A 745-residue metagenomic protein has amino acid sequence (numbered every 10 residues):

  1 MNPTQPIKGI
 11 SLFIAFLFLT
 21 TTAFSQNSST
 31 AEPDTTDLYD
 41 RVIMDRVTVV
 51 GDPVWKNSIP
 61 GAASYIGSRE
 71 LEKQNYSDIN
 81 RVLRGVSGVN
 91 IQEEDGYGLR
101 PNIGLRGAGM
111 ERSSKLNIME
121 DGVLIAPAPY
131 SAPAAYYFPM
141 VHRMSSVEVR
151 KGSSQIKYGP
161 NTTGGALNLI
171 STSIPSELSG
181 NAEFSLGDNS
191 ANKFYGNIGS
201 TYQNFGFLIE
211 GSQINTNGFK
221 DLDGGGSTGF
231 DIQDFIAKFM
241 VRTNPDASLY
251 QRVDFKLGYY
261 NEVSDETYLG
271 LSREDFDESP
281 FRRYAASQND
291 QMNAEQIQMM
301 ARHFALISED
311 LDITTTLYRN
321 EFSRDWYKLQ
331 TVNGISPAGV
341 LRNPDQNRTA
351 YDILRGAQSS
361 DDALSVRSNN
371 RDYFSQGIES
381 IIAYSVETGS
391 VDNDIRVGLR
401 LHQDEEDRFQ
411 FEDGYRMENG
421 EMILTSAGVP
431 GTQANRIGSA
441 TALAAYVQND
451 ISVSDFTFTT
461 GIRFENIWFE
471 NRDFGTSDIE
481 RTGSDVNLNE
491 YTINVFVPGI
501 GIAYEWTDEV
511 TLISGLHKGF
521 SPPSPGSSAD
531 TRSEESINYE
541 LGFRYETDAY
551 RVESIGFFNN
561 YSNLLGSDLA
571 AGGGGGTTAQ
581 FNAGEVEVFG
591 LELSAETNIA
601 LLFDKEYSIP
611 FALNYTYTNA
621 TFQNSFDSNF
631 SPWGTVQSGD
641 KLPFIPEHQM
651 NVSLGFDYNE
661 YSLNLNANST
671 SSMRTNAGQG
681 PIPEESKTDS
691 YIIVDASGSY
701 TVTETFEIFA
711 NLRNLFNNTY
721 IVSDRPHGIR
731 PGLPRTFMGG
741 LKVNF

Functional and structural regions predicted by a protein language model:
N27-E72, N80, L306, I555: Short, acidic, small-residue-rich periplasmic hinge/interaction motif at the N-terminus of Gram-negative outer-membrane
V123-K151: Short acidic/polar hinge/loop motifs at secondary-structure boundaries that mediate gating or recognition
L186-N215, G224-T267, A294-E295, A301-I307 (+1 more regions): Transmembrane beta-barrel wall of Gram-negative outer-membrane proteins
D246-D254, A294-T476: Face-selective signature of the C-terminal outer-membrane beta-barrel domain
D312-Q330, E505, T511-G515, S533-N598 (+3 more regions): Membrane-embedded beta-barrel scaffold of Gram-negative outer-membrane proteins
Y373, T388, D392-R396, R400-D404 (+4 more regions): Structural signature of Gram-negative outer-membrane beta-barrels, strongest in the C-terminal barrel of TonB-dependent
S452, F558, A579-A677, E707 (+1 more regions): Gram-negative outer-membrane beta-barrel transporters
S562, A600, S608-F611, A620 (+2 more regions): C-terminal beta-signal and adjacent terminal beta-strands/loops of Gram-negative outer-membrane beta-barrel proteins
